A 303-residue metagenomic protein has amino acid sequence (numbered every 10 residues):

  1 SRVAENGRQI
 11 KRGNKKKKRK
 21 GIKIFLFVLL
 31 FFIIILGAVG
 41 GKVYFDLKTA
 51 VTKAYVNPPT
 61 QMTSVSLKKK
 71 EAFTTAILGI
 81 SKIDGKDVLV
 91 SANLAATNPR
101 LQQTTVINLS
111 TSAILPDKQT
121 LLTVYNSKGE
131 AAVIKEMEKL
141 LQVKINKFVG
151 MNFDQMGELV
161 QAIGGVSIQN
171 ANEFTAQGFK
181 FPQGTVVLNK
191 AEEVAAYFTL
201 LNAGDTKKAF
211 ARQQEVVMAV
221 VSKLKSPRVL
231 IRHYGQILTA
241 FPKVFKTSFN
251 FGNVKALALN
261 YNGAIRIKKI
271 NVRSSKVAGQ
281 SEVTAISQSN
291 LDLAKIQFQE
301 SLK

Functional and structural regions predicted by a protein language model:
S1-K15: N-terminal targeting leaders characterized by basic, low-complexity, disordered sequences that direct proteins
N14-Q103, A256: Entry/capping segment at the start of metal-dependent catalytic domains with acidic active-site entry clusters
P59, T63-V65, E71-A72, G79 (+6 more regions): C-terminal solvent-exposed extensions
K70-F73, D87-A92, L101-V106, A132 (+4 more regions): Extracytoplasmic
S81-K82, Q119-S127, Q142-K147, T199-K208 (+3 more regions): Second-shell loop/turn segments in exported
S91, E130-E138, F153-G157, Q161 (+7 more regions): Extracytoplasmic/secreted envelope proteins and their assembly/folding machinery, especially bacterial periplasmic
Y125-G184, S248: Amphipathic, coiled-coil-like alpha-helical scaffolding segments used for oligomerization/assembly
Q161-Y234: Flexible, polar/acidic helix-loop-strand segments at domain edges
